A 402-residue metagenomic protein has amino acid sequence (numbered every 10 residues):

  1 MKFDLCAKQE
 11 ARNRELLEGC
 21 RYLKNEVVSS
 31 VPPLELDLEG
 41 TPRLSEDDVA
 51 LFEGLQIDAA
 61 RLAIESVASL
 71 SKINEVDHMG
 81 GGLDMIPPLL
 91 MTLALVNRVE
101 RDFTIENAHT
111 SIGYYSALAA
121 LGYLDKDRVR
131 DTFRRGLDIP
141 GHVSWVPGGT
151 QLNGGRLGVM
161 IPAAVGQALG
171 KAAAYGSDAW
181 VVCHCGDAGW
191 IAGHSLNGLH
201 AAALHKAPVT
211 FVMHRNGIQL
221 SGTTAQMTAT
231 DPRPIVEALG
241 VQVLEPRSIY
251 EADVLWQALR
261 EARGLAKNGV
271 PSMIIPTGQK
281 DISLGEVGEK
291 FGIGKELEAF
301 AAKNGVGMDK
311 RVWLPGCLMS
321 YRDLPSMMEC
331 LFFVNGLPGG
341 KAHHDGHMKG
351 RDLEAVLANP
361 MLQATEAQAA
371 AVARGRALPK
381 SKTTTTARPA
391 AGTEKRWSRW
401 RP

Functional and structural regions predicted by a protein language model:
M1-V28: Intrinsically disordered, low-structural-confidence terminal and linker regions
Y22-G40, R233-P234, A364-S381: Short, compositionally biased low-complexity segments
V31-A59: N-terminal hydrophobic or amphipathic helices/low-complexity stretches enriched in small/hydrophobic/Pro/Gly
D48, A63-I64, I73-K206, E237-A238 (+1 more regions): Cofactor-binding active-site loop characterized by glycine-rich and histidine/acidic residues
V49-A60, H78-M85, N107, S111 (+11 more regions): Generic structural signal for well-ordered, non-membrane alpha-helical segments in soluble metabolic enzymes
A50-A60, K349-P402: Non-catalytic terminal/interface segments that mediate subunit docking, oligomerization, and allosteric communication
Q56, A63, V67, S71 (+12 more regions): Structural signal for hydrophobic packing residues in well-ordered secondary-structure cores of soluble enzyme domains
V146-H347: Glycine-rich ThDP/TPP pyrophosphate-binding loop and its adjacent helix/strand module within ThDP-dependent enzymes
